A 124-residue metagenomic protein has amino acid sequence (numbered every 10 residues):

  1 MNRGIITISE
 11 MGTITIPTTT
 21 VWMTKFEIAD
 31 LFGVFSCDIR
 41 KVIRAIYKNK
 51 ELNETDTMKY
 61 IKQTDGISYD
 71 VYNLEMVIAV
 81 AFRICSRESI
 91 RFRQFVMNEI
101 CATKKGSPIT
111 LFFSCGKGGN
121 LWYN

Functional and structural regions predicted by a protein language model:
M1-E27, L31-V34, I61-N124: Positively charged, aromatic-accented nucleic-acid-binding surfaces
C37, K41: Key DNA-contact positions within bacterial/archaeal DNA-binding proteins
I43, Y47: DNA major-groove recognition helix of helix-turn-helix
K48-N49, M97: Short, charged/polar low-complexity linear motifs in solvent-exposed/disordered segments
E51-D65: Short Lys/Arg-enriched helix C-cap and helix-to-coil transition segments that create basic nucleic-acid-contact patches
